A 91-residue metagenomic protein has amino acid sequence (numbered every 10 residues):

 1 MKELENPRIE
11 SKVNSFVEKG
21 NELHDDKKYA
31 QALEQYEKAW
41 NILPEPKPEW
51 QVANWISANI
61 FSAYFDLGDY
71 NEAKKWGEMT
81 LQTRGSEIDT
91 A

Functional and structural regions predicted by a protein language model:
K2-N6, I42-W50, Q82-D89: Flexible helix-coil transition and linker loops at the boundaries of alpha-helical arrays
N14, V52-W55, A91: Residue register of alpha-helical TPR repeats
